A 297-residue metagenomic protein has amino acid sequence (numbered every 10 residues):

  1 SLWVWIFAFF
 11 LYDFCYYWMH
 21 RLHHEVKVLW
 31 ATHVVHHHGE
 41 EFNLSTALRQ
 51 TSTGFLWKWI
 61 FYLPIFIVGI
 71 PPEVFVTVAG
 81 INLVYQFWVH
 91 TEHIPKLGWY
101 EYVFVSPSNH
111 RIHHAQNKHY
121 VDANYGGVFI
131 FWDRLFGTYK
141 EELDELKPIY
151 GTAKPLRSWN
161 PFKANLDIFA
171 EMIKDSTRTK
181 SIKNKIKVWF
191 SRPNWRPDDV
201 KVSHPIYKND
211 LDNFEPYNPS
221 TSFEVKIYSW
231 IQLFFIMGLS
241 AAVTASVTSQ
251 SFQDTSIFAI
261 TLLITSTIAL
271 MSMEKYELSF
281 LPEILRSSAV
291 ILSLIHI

Functional and structural regions predicted by a protein language model:
L2-P161: Membrane-embedded catalytic scaffold of the fatty acid hydroxylase/desaturase
R21-W30, W189-D210: Short, charged cytosolic
F42-G54, D210-S229: Membrane interfacial helix-start motif at the N-side
K147-W195: A membrane-cytosol interface segment of integral membrane proteins
A241-T248: Juxtamembrane "helix-exit" motif on the non-cytosolic side of transmembrane helices
Q250-T261: Structural signature of hydrophobic alpha-helical transmembrane segments
F280-S287: Cytoplasmic-side transmembrane-helix entry/capping segments in multi-pass membrane proteins
I295-I297: Conserved small/polar residues in nucleotide/adenosyl-binding loops
